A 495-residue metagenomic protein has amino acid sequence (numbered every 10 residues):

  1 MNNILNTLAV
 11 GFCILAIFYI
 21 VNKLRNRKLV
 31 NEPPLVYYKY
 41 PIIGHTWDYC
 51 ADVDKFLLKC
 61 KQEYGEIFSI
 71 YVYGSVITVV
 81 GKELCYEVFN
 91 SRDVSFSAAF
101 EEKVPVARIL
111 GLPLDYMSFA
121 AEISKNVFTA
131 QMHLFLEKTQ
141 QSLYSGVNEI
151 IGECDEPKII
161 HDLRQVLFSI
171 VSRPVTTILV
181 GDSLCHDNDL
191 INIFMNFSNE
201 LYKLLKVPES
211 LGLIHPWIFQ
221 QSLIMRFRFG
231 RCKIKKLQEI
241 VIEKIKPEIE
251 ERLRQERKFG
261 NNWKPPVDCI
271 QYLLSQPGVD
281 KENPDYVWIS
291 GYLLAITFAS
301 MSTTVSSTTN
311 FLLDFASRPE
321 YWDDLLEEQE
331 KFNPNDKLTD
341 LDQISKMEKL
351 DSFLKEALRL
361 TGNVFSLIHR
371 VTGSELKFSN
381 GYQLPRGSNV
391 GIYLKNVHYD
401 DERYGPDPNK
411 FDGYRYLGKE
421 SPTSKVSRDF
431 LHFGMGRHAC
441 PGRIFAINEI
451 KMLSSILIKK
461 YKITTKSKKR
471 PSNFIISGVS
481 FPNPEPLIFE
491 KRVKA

Functional and structural regions predicted by a protein language model:
M1-L5, A9-Y19, Y382-Q383, K462 (+1 more regions): C-terminal helix/juxtamembrane-tail motif
I4-L112: N-terminal membrane-proximal hinge/A-helix region immediately C-terminal to the signal-anchor transmembrane segment
V21-N31, K55, T78, K82-E83 (+2 more regions): Cytochrome P450
G44-L58, N335-Y382, R386, G391 (+1 more regions): Conserved cytochrome P450 K-helix E-x-x-R motif and the immediately C-terminal K′/meander segment
F135-T308: Cytochrome P450 heme-thiolate monooxygenase catalytic core
Y321, R443-P482: Cytochrome P450 heme-binding "Cys pocket" and the immediately downstream C-terminal segment
I392-S421: Conserved cytochrome P450 K-helix/beta-meander segment immediately N-terminal to the heme-binding cysteine loop
L417-I450: Cytochrome P450 heme-thiolate "Cys pocket" and heme-binding signature region
